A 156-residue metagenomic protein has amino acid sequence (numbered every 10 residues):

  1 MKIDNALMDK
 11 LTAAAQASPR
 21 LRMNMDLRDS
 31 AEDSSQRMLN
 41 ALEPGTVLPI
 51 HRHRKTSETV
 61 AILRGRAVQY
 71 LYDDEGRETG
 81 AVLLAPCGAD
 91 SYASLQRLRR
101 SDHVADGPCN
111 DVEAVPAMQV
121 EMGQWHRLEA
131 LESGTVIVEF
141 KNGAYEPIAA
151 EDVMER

Functional and structural regions predicted by a protein language model:
M1-S35, P49, A81-P86, S91 (+1 more regions): A short, N-terminal "cap"/entry segment at the start of jelly-roll beta-barrel domains of the cupin/DSBH fold
L39-A41, T59, A117-Q119, E139: Conserved hydrophobic/aromatic beta-strand scaffold that supports enzyme active sites
L39-R54: Conserved short histidine dyad/triad with adjacent acidic residue
I50-H51, Q69-L71, M118-V120, H126-L131 (+1 more regions): Short beta-strand His + acidic residue motifs that chelate non-heme Fe in jelly-roll/DSBH and cupin folds
R52-R54, A61-I62, A130-S133: Short glycine/proline-enriched turns and hinge-like loops at secondary-structure junctions
K55-E75: Glycine- and acidic-residue-biased ligand/ion/polar-headgroup-sensing regions
D74-L95, H103-M122: Short acidic-glycine-tyrosine-enriched beta hairpin
L83, G88-Y92, N110-V112, W125-R156: Double-stranded beta-helix
